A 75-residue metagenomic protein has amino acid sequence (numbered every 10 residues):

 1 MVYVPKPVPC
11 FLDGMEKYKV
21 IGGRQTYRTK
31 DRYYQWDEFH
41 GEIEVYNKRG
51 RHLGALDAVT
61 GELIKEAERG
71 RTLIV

Functional and structural regions predicted by a protein language model:
M1-V75: Catalytic toxin/effector domains delivered as secreted proteins or via bacterial secretion systems
